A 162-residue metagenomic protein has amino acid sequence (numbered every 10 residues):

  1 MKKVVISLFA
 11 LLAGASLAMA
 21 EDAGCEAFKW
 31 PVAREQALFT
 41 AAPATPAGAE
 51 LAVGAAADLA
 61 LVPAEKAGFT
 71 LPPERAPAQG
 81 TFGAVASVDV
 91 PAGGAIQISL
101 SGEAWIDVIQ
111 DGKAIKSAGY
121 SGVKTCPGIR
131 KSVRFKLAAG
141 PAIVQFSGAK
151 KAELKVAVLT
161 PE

Functional and structural regions predicted by a protein language model:
M1-L8: Bacterial N-terminal signal peptides that target proteins for export
L8-L12, A56: Generic hydrophobic/packing signal
A13-A20: N-terminal signal peptide c-region/cleavage motif recognized by signal peptidases
E21-E162: Acidic, Ser/Thr/Pro
